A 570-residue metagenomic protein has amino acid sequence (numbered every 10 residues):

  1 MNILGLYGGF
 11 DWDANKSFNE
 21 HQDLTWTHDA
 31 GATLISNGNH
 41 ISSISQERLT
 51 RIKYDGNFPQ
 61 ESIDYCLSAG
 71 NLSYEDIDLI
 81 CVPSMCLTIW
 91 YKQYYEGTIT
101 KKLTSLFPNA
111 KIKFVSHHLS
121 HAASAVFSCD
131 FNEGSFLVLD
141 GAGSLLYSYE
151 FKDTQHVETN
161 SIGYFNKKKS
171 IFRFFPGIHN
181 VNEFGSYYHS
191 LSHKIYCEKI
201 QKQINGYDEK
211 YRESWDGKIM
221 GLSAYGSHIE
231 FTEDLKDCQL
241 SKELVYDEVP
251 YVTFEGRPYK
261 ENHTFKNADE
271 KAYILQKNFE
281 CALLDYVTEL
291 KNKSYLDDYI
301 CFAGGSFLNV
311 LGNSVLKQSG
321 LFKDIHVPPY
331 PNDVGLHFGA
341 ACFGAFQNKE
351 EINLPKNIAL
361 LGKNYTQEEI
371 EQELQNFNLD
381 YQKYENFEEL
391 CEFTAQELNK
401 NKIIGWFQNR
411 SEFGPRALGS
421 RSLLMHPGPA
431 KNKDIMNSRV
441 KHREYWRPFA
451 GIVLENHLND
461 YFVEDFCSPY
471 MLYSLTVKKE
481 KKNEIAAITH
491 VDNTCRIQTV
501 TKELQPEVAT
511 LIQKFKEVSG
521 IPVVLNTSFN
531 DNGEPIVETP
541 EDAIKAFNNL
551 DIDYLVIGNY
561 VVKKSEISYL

Functional and structural regions predicted by a protein language model:
N2-I3, G9-D13, S17-K53, T98-K113 (+7 more regions): Flexible beta->alpha loop and helix N-cap segments adjacent to enzyme active/binding sites
E47-F58, E270-K277: Active-site pocket-shaping loop/turn-to-helix segments
Y54-N71, A282-V287: Short, well-ordered amphipathic alpha-helical segments that serve as non-catalytic structural scaffolds within diverse
A69-S105, A123-S124: Short beta-strand-loop/turn "lid" adjacent to the catalytic site in phosphate-handling enzymes
Y74-M85, L296-G305, G405: Short glycine-rich phosphate-binding loop at a beta-alpha junction
E233-K266: A mobile "lid/hinge" subdomain adjacent to the ATP/sugar-phosphate binding pocket shared across diverse ATP-dependent
E261, F265-C281, T501, Q505: Short acidic-aromatic active-site loops that bind/stabilize oxyanions
Y273-D298: Phosphate/ATP-binding catalytic cores across multiple sugar-kinase/actin-like superfamilies, primarily ASKHA
